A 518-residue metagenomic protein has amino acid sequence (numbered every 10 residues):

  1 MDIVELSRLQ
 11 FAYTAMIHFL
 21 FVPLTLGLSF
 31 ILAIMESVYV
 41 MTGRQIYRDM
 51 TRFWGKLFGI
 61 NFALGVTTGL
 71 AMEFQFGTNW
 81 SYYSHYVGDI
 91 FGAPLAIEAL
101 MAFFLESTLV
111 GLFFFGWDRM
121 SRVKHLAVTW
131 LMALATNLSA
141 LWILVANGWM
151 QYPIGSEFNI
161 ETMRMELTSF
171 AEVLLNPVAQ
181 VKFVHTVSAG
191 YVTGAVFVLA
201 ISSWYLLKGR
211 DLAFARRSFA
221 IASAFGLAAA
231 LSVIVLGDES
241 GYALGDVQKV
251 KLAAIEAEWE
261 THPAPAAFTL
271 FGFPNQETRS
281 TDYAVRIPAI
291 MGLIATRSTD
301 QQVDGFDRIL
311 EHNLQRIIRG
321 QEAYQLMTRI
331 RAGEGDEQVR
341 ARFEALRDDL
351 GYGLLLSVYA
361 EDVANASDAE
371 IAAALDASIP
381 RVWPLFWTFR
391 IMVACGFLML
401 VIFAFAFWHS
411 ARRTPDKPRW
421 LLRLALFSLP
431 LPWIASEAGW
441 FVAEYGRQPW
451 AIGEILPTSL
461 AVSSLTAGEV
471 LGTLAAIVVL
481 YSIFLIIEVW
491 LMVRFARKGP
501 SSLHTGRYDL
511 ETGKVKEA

Functional and structural regions predicted by a protein language model:
M1-A518: Polytopic transmembrane helical bundles with strong interfacial aromatic enrichment
